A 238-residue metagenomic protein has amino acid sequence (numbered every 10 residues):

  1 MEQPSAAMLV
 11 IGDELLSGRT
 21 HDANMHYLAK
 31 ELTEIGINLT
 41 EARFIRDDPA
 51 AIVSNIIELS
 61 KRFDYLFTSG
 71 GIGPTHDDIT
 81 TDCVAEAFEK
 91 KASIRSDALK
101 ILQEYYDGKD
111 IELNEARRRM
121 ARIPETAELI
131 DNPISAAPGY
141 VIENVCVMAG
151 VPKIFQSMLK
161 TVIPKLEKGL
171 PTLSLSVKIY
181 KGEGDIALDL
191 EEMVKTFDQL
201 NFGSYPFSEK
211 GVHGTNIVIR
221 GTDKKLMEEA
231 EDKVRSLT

Functional and structural regions predicted by a protein language model:
E2-A7: Extreme N-terminal starter segment of soluble prokaryotic enzymes
L9-V10, T68-G71, I130, M148-G150: Short beta-strand segments
I11-D13, T68-H76, R220-T222: Glycine-rich beta-strand-to-loop/alpha-helix junction loops that act as flexible
L15-M25: Glycine- and acidic-residue-enriched helix-capping/strand-helix junction motifs
H26-D78, E86: N-terminal small/polar loop signature for handling phosphorylated ligands or for N-terminal nucleophile
F44-D47, D97, R118, K181: Short beta->alpha linker loops
A51-S54, I79-G169: Proline/glycine-rich low-complexity loops and linkers
N144-L237: An accessory alpha-helical subdomain
